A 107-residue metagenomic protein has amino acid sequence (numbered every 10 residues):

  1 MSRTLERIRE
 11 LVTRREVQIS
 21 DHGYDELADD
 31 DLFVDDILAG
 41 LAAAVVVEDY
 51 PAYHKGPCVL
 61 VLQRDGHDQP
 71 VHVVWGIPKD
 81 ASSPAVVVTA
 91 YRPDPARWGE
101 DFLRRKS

Functional and structural regions predicted by a protein language model:
M1-S107: Ribonuclease/tRNase effector modules and their secretory precursors
